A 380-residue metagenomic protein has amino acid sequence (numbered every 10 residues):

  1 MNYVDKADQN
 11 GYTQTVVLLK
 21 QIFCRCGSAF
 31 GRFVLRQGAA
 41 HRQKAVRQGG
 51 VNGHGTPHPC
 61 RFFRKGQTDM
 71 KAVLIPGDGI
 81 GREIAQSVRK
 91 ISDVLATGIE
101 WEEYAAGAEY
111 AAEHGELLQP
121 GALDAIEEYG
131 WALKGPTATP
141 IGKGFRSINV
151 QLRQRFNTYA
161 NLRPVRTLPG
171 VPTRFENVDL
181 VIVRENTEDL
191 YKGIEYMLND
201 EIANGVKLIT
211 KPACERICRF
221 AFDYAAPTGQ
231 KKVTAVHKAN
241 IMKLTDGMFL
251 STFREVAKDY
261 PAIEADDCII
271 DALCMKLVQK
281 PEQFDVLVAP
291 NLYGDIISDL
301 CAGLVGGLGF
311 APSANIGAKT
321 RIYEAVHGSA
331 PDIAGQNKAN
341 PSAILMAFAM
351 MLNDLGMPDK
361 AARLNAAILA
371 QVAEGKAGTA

Functional and structural regions predicted by a protein language model:
N2-D8, Y12, H41, H58 (+1 more regions): Intrinsic-disorder-associated, low-complexity terminal segments enriched in Asp/Asn/His/Tyr and depleted of Lys/Arg
C24-C26, C60: Cysteine-centered motifs
G50-H54, H58-D69: Short, Lys/Arg-enriched N-terminal segments with co-localized hydrophobic residues within the first ~10-30 amino acids
L74-K90, V94, D200-D271: Glycine-rich phosphate/diphosphate-binding loop of Rossmann-like nucleotide-binding domains
D78-G81, G130, V183, A221 (+3 more regions): Buried hydrophobic positions in well-ordered alpha/beta secondary-structure cores of metabolic enzymes
I99-P120, M275-L277: N-terminal beta-loop-helix "entrance" segment that forms/cooperates in small-molecule cofactor or anionic ligand
A108-A111, K276-K376: Glycine-rich phosphate/nucleotide-binding loop
A111-N204, L292: N-terminal glycine-rich phosphate/adenylate-binding segment common to multiple enzyme folds
